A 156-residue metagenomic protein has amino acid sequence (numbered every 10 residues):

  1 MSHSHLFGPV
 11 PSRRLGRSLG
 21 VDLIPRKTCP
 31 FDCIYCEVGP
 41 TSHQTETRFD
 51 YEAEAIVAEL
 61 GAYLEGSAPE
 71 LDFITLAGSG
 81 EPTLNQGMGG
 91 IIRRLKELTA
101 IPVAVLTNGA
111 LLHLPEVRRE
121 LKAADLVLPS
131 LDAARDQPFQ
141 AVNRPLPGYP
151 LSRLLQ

Functional and structural regions predicted by a protein language model:
M1-P11: N-terminal amphipathic/basic leader segments beginning at the initiator methionine
R13-E54: Canonical Radical SAM [4Fe-4S] cluster-binding loop centered on the CxxxCxxC motif and its immediate flanking residues
G20-D22, E37, F73-A77, A104-L106 (+1 more regions): Short, conserved beta-strand segments within well-ordered enzyme catalytic domains that often line or immediately flank
D32, S67-E70, A123: Short loop/turn motifs at secondary-structure junctions
G39-L76: Conserved alpha-helical substructure of the radical SAM core
L64-G80, L84, L95, A104: Glycine/small-residue-rich loop that forms an oxyanion/phosphate-binding "nest" at active or ligand-binding sites
T83-Q156: Conserved AdoMet/S-adenosylmethionine-binding subsite of the radical SAM
